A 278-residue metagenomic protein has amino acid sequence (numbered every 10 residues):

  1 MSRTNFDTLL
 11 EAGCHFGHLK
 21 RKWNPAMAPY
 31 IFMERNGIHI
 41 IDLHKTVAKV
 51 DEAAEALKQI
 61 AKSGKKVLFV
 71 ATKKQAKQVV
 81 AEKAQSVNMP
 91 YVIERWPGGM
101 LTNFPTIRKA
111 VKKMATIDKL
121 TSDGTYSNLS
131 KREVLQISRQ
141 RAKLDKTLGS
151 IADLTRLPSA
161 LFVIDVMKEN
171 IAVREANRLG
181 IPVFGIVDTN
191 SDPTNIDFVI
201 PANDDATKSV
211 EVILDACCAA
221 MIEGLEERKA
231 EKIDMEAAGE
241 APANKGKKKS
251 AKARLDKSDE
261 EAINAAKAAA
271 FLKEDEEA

Functional and structural regions predicted by a protein language model:
M1-I233: Ribosome large-subunit tunnel/peptidyl-transferase-proximal elements
M1-R3, E226-A278: Intrinsically disordered, compositionally biased charged tails
